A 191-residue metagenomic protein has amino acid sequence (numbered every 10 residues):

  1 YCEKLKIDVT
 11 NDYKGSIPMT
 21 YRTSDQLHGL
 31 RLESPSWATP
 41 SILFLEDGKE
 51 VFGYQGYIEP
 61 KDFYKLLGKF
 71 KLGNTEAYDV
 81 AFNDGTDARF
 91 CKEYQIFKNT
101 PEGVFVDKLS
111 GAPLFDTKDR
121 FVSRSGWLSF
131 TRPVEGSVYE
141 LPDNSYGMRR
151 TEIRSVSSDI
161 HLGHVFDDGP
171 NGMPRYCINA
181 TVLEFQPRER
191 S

Functional and structural regions predicted by a protein language model:
Y1-G15, I96-F115: Local sequence-structure signature of Cys/Sec-based thiol-disulfide redox active-site neighborhoods
I7, L114-F115, I160-G163, V182-F185: Short functional micro-motifs and their immediate structural scaffolds
K14-G29: Thiol-based oxidoreductase modules, predominantly thioredoxin-like and allied folds used for disulfide exchange
E33-F44, K61, R149-T151: Structural micro-motif
F44-K71: Non-catalytic, surface beta->alpha helical segment in thiol-disulfide oxidoreductase systems
K69-C91: Start-of-domain signal
V104, E152, P174: Residues immediately within or flanking Cys/His clusters that coordinate Zn2+ in small zinc-binding modules
D107, E152-S158: Short cysteine-rich clusters marking metal-coordination/redox-active sites
